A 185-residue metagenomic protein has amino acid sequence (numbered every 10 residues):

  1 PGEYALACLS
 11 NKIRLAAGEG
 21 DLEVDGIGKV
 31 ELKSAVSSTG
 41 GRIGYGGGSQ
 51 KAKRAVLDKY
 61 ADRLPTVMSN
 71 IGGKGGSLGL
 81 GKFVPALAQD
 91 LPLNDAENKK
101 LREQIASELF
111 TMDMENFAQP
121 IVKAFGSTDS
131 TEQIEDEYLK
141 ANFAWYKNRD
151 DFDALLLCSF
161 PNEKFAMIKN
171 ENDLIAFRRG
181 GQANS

Functional and structural regions predicted by a protein language model:
P1-G20, I27-G28, L32-S185: Short, positively charged
